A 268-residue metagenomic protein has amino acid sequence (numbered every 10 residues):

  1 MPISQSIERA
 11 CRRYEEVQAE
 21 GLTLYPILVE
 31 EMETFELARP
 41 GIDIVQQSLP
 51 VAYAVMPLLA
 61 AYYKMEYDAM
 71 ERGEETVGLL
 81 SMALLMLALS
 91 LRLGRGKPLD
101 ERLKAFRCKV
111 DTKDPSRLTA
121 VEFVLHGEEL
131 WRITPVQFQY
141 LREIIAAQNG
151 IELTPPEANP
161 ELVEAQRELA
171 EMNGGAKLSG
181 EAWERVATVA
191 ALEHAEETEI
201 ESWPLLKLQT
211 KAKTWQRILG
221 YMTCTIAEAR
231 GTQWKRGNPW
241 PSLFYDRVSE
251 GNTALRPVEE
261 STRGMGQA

Functional and structural regions predicted by a protein language model:
M1-G78, A83-L85, R132-A229: An amphipathic, hydrophobic-aromatic interaction surface with interspersed Lys/Arg that forms lipid/phosphate-bearing
A69-V77, K97, K109-R117, W234-R236: Intrinsically disordered, low-complexity coil segments
A83-P160: Extracellular-facing segments of soluble proteins and assemblies that are Gly/Ser/Thr-biased and enriched in aromatics
S202-A268: Alpha-helical oligomerization segments
